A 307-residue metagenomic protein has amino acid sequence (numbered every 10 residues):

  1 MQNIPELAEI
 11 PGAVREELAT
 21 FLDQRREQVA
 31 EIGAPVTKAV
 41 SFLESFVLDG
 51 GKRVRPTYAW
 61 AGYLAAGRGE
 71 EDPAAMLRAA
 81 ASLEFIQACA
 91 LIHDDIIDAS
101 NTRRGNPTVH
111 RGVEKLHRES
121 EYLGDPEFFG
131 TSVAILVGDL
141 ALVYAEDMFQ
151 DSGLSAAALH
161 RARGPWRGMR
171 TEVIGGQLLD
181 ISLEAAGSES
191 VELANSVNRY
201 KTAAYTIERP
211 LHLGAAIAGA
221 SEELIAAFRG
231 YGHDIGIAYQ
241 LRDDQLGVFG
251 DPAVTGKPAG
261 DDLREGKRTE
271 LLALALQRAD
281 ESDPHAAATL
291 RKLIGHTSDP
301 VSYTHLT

Functional and structural regions predicted by a protein language model:
M1-L83, A88, I92, I97-E127 (+2 more regions): Conserved N-terminal diphosphate/IPP-binding helix and adjacent helical/loop segment of trans-prenyltransferase domains
A19, T37-V40, E44, L77-A80 (+4 more regions): Short, well-structured alpha-helical segments
V29-G33, V47-R55, S132-Y144, F149-F249: All-alpha helical catalytic cores of prenyl diphosphate-utilizing isoprenoid enzymes
A59-Y63, F85, C89, L142-F149 (+2 more regions): Buried hydrophobic packing segments
Y63-P73, G214-E223, L246-V254, A287-I294: C-terminal helix-coil-helix/basic helical segment that borders enzyme active sites and/or dimer interfaces and provides
R111-V143, D262-R278: Multi-pass membrane catalytic core of lipid/isoprenoid biosynthesis enzymes
Y231, I237, D244-Q277, A286-G295: A beta-strand-loop signature enriched in Asp, Gly, Thr, and Trp that corresponds to the sialidase/neuraminidase Asp-box
T304-T307: Conserved small/polar residues in nucleotide/adenosyl-binding loops
